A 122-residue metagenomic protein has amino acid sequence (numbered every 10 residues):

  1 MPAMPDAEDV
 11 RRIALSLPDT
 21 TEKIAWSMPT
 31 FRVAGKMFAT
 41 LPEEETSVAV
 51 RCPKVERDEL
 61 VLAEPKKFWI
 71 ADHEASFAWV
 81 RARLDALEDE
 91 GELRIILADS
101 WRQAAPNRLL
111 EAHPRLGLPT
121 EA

Functional and structural regions predicted by a protein language model:
M1-A122: Charge-dense, helix-prone N-terminal extensions
